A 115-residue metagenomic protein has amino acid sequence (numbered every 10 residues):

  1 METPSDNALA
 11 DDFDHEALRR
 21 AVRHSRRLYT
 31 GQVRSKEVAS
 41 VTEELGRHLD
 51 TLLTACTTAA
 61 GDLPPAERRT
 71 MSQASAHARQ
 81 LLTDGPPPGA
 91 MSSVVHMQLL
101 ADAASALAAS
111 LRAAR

Functional and structural regions predicted by a protein language model:
M1-S40: Short terminal alpha-helical segments
D6-A8, L63-L81: Charge-rich, acidic-biased intrinsically disordered regions
H24, L28-Q32, A55, A59 (+4 more regions): Surface-exposed polar/charged interaction patches
V38-L53: Short N-proximal segments of mature Sec-exported proteins
A39-E43, P65-S72, V94-Q98: Short, charged, amphipathic alpha-helical segments
D50-R69: Short, solvent-exposed, charged loop/turn and helix-capping segments that join or cap alpha-helices on peripheral
S75-R115: Amphipathic alpha-helical binding modules
